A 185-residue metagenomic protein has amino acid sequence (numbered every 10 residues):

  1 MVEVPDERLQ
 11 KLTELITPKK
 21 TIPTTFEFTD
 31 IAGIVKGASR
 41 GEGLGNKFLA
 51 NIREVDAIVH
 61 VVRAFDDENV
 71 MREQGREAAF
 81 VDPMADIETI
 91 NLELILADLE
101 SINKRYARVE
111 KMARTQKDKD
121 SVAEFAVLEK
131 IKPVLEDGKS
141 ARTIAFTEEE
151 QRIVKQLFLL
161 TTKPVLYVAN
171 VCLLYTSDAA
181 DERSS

Functional and structural regions predicted by a protein language model:
E3-V4: N-terminal, positively charged regions that mediate nucleic acid binding
L9-A57, D66-M84, E88, E148-K155: Switch II of P-loop NTPase G domains
F28-I31, L99, T162: ATP/adenylate-binding site constellation spanning eukaryotic-like Ser/Thr protein kinases, ABC-transporter
I31, R63-D66, E93, I102 (+2 more regions): G-domain G4 guanine-recognition motif of GTPases
H60: Redox-cofactor binding/interface segments in oxidoreductases and associated redox assembly factors
M84, E88-A126: Extended, highly charged alpha-helical segments
K111-S177: C-terminal-of-GTPase-core extension/linker across diverse P-loop GTPases
Y175-S185: Single conserved hydrophobic/aromatic residue that forms the stacking wall/gate of nucleotide- or nucleobase-binding
